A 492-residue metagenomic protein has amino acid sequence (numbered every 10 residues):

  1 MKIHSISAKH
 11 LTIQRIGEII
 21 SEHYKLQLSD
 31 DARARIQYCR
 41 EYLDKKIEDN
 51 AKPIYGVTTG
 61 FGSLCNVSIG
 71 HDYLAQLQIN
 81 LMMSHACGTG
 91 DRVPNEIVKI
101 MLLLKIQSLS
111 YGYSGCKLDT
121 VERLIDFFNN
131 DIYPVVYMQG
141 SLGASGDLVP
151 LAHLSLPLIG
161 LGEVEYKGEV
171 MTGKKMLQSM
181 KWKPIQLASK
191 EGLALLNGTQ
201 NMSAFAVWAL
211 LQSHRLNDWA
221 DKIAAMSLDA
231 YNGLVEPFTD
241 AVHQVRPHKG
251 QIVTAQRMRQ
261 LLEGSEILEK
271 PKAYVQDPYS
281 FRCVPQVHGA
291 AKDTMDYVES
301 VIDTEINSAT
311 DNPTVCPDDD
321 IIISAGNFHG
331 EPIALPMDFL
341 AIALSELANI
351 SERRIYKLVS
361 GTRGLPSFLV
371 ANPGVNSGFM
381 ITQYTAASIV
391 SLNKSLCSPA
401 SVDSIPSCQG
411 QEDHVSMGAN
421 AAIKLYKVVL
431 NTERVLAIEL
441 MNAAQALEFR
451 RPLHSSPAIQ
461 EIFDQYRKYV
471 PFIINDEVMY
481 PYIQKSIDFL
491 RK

Functional and structural regions predicted by a protein language model:
M1-A51, Q78-V136, L228, H243: Glycine-rich, flexible loop motifs
K2-Y24, L28-R35, C39-Y42, I47-N50 (+2 more regions): C-terminal auxiliary extensions adjacent to catalytic cores
Y55-I69, Y73-L77, S84-L109, Y137-I159 (+3 more regions): FAD-binding core of FAD-dependent oxidoreductases, characterized by glycine-rich FAD pyrophosphate-binding loops
Y73-Q76, T120, S213-R215: Short, low-complexity, polar/charged sequence segments that are solvent-exposed and flexible
Y113, L142-A144, G374: Conserved, non-catalytic sequence blocks in retroelement Pol enzymes and Pol-derived host proteins
F128-I132, P150, D221: Membrane-embedded alpha-helical core segments of multi-pass
V136-S141, D318, I322: Cysteine-centered functional microenvironments
